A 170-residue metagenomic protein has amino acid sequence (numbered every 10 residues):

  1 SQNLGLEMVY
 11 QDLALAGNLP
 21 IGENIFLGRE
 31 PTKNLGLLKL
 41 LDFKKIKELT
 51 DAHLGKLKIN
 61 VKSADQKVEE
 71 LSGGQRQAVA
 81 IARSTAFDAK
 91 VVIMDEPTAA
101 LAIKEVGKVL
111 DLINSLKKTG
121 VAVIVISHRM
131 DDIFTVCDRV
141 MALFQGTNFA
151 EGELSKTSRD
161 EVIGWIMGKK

Functional and structural regions predicted by a protein language model:
Q2-K170: Glycine-rich phosphate-binding loops of nucleotide-dependent enzymes
